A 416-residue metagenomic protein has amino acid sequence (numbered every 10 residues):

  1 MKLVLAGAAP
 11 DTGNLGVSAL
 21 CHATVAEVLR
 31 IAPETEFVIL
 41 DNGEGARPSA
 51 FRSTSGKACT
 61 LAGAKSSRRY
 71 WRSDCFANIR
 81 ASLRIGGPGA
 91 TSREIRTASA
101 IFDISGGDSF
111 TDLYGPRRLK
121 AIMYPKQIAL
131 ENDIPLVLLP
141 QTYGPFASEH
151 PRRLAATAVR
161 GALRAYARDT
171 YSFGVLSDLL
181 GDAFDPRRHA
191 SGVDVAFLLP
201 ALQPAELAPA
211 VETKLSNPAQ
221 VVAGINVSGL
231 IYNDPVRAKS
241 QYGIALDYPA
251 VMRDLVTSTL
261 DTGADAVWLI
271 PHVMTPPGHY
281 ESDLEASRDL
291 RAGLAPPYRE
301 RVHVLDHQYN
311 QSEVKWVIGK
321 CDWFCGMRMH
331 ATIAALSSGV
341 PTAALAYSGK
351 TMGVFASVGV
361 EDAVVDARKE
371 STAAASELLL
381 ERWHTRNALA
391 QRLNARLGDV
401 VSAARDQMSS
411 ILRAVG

Functional and structural regions predicted by a protein language model:
M1-G416: Active-site anion-handling motifs in enzyme catalytic cores
